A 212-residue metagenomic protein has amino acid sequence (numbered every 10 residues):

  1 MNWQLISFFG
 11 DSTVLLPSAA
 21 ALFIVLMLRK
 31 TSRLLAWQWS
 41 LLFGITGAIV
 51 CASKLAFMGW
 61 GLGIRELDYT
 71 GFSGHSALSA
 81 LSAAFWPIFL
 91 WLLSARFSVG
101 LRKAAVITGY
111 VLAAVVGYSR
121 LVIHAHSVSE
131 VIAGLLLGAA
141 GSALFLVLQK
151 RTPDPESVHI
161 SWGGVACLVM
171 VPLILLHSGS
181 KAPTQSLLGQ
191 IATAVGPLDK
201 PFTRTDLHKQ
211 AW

Functional and structural regions predicted by a protein language model:
M1-G71, A77-V99, K103-I107, V111 (+2 more regions): Hydrophobic alpha-helical bundle signature of multipass membrane enzymes
N2-F9, T152, L187-L198: Hydrophobic alpha-helical segments of integral membrane proteins, encompassing both true transmembrane helices
K54-G71, A114-G141, P183-G196: Interfacial helix-loop-helix junctions of multi-pass membrane proteins
L92, V147, R151, H177-K181: Transmembrane helix exit motif
R96-V106, V131, P155-A166: Internal alpha-helical transmembrane segments of multi-pass membrane proteins
L136-G163: Cytosolic-side transmembrane helix boundary signature
H159-G179: Internal/C-terminal transmembrane anchor helices
L175-W212: Long hydrophobic alpha-helical segments typical of transmembrane helices together with their membrane-interfacial
